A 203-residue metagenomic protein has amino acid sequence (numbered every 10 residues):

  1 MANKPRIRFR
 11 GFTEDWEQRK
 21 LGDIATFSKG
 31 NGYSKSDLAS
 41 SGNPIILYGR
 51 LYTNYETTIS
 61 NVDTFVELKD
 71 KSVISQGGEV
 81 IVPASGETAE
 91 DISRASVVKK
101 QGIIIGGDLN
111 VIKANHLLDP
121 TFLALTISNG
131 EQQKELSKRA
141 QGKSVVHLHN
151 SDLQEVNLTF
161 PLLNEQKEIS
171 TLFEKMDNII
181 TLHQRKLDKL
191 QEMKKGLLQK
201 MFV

Functional and structural regions predicted by a protein language model:
M1-E17, L162-V203: Amphipathic alpha-helical segments with low aromatic content
N3, I103-L109, A140-K167: A short glycine-rich beta-alpha junction/loop motif
I7-R10, T64, N110-A114, E155-F160: Short, well-ordered beta-strand elements within core beta-sheets of diverse protein domains
R8-G30, E155: Non-catalytic DNA-recognition/assembly elements of restriction-modification systems
G22-S34, G49-E79: Sequence-specific dsDNA recognition surfaces
D23-A25, E56, E67, S75 (+5 more regions): C-terminal accessory/regulatory regions appended to core domains
Y52-F65, V80-I105, D119-L125, K134-K138: Short, ligand-facing micro-motifs at secondary-structure edges
